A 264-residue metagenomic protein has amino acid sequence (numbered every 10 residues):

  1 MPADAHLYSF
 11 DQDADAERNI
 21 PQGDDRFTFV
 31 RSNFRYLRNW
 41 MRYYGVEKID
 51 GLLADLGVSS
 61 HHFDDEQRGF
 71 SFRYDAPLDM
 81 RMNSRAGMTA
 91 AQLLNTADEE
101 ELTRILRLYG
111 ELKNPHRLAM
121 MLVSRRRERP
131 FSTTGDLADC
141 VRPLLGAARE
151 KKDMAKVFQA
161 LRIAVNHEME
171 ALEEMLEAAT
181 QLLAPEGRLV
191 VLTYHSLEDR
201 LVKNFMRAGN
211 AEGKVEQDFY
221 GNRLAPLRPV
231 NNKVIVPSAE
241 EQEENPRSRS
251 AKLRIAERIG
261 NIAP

Functional and structural regions predicted by a protein language model:
M1-P264: S-adenosyl-L-methionine-dependent methyltransferase catalytic core, i.e., the SAM/SAH-binding region
